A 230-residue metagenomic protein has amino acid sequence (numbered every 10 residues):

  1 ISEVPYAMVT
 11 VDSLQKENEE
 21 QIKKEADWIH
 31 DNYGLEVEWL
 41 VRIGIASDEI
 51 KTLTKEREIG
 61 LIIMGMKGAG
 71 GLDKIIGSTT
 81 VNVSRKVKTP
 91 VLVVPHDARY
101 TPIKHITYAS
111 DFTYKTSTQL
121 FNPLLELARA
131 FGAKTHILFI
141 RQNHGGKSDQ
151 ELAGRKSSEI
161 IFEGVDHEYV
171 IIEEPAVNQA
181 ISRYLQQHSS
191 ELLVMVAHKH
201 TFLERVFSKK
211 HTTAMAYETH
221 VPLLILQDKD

Functional and structural regions predicted by a protein language model:
I1-E20, T135-E163: Acidic, proline/glycine-rich short linear motifs
E36, K104-H105, G132-H136: Residues at the starts of beta-strands that form the adenosine-phosphate
E36-W39, Y169: Rossmann-fold cofactor-recognition segment
V41-E49, P175-N178: Charged docking surfaces used in two-component/phosphorelay signaling
I50-R99, Q186-D230: Gly/Ser-rich helix-loop-strand patches that form or flank binding pockets for ribonucleotide-derived cofactors
I106-L120: Short, glycine-rich nucleotide/cofactor-binding loops
T118-E126, G154-S158: Anionic-ligand binding region
K147-H200: Glycine/small-residue-rich hydrophobic helix-like segments
